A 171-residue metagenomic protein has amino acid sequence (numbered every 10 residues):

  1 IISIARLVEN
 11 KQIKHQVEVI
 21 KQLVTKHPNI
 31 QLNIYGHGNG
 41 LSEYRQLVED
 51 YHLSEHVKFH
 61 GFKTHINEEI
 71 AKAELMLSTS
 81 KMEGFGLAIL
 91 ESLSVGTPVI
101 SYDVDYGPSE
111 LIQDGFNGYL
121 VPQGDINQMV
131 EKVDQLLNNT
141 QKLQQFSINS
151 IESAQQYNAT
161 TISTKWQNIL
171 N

Functional and structural regions predicted by a protein language model:
I1-K11, V17-I20, N33: Conserved donor-binding/catalytic core segment of Leloir-type glycosyltransferases
V19, D125-Q144, I148, Q167: C-terminal "capping" alpha-helix adjacent to the active site of nucleotide-linked donor transferases in cell-envelope
R45-G61: Nucleotide-activated donor-binding/catalytic signature segment of Leloir-type glycosyltransferases, i.e., the conserved
F62, K81: Aromatic "clamp/platform" in nucleotide-sugar-dependent glycosyltransferases that forms part of the donor/acceptor
G86-I89, P108-L111: Short glycine/serine-rich donor-binding loops of glycosyltransferases
P98-Y102: Short hydrophobic beta-strand element within catalytic cores of glycosyltransferases and related nucleotide-activated
Q113-G115, Y119-I126, Q135-T140, Q155: Conserved acidic donor-binding segment of nucleotide-sugar-dependent glycosyltransferases
A159-N171: C-terminal alpha-helical cap of glycosyltransferases
